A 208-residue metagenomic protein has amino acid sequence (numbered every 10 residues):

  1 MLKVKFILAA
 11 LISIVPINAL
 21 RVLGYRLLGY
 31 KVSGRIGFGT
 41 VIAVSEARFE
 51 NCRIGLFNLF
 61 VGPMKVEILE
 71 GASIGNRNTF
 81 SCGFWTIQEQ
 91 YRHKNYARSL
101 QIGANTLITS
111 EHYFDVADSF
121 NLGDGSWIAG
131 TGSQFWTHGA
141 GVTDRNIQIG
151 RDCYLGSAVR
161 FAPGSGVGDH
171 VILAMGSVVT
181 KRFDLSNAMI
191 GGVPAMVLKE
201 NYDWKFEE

Functional and structural regions predicted by a protein language model:
M1-F135, A140-V142, N146-D152, A158-G164 (+3 more regions): Domain-scale signature associated with acetyltransferase and cell-envelope carbohydrate enzymes
L173: Binuclear metal-ion centers of metallo-dependent hydrolases, dominated by the metallo-beta-lactamase
